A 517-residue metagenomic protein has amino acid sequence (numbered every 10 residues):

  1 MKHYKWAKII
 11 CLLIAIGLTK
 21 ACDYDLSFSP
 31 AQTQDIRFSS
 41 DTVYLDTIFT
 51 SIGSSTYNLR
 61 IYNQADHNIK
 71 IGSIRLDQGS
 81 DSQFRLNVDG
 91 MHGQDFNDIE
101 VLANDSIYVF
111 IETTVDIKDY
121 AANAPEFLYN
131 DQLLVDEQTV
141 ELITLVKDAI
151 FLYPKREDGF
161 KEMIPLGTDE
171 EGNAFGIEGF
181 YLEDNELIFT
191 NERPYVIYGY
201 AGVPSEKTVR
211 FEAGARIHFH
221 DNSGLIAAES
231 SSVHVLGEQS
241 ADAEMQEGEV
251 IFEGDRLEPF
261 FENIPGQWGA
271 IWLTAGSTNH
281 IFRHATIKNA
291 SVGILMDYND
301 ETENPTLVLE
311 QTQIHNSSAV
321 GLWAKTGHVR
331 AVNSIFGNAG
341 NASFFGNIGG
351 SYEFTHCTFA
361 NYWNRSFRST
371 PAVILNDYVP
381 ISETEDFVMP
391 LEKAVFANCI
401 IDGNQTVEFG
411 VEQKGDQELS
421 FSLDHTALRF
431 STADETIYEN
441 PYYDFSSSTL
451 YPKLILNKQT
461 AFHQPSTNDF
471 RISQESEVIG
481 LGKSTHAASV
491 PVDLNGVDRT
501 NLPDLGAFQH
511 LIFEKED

Functional and structural regions predicted by a protein language model:
M1-I10: Bacterial N-terminal signal peptides that target proteins for export
L18-A21: C-terminal motif of bacterial Sec signal peptides marking the signal peptidase cleavage site
Y24: Short, conserved catalytic or interaction motifs in soluble domains
S27-F28, I36-T47, I52-G53, F96-S106 (+4 more regions): Beta-strand/loop edge motif enriched in small/polar residues
S55-Y57: Structural beta-strand segments of beta-rich domains
I61-N68: Asparagine-centered strand-capping/turn motif at beta-strand->loop junctions
D77-D95: Short, solvent-exposed loop/linker segments at beta-strand-coil boundaries, enriched for Pro/Gly and Ser/Thr
